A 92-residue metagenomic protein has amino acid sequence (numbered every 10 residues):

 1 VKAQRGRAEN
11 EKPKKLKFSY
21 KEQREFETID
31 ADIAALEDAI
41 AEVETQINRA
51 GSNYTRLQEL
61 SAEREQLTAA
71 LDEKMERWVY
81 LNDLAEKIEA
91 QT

Functional and structural regions predicted by a protein language model:
V1-T92: Charged, heptad-repeat coiled-coil alpha-helices that serve as long linker/dimerization "arms" in large NTP-dependent
